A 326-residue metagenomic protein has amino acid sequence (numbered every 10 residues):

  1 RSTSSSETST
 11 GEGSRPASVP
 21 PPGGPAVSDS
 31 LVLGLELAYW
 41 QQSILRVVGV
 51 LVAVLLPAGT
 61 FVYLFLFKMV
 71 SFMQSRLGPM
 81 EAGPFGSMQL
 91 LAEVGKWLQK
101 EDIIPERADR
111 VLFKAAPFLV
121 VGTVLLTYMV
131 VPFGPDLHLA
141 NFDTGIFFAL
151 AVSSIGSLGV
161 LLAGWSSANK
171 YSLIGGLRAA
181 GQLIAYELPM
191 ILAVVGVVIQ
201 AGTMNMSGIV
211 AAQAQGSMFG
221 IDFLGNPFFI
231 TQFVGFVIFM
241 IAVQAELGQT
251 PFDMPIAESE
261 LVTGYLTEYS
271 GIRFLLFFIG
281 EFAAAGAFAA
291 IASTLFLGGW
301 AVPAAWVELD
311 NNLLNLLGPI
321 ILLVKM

Functional and structural regions predicted by a protein language model:
R1-S2: Long, low-complexity, intrinsically disordered segments
S5-E7, P25: Low-complexity intrinsically disordered segments
E7, E12, A17-V19: Short amphipathic, helix-prone segments within low-complexity/disordered or flexible regions
G23, V27-M326: Selective transmembrane helix interface/packing segments
